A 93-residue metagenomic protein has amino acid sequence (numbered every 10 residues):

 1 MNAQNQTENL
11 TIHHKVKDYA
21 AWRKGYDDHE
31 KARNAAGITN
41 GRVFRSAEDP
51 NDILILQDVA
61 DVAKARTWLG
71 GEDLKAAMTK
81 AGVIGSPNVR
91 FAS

Functional and structural regions predicted by a protein language model:
M1-L74, A81-S93: Short S/T/G/P-rich N-terminal loop/turn motif that feeds into the first structured element of a domain
